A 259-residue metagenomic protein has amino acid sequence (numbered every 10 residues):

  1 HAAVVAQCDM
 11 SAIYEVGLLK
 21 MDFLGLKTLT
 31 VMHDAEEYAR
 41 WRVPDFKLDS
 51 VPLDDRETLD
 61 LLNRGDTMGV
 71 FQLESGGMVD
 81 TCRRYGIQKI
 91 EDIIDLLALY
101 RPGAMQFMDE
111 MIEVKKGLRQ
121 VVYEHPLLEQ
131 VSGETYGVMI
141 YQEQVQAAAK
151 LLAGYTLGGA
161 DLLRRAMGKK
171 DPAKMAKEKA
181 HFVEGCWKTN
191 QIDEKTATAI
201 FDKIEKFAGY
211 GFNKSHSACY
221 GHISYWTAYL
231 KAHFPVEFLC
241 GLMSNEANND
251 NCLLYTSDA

Functional and structural regions predicted by a protein language model:
H1-S257: Noncatalytic, beta-rich nucleic-acid-contacting surfaces in large DNA/RNA-processing enzymes
